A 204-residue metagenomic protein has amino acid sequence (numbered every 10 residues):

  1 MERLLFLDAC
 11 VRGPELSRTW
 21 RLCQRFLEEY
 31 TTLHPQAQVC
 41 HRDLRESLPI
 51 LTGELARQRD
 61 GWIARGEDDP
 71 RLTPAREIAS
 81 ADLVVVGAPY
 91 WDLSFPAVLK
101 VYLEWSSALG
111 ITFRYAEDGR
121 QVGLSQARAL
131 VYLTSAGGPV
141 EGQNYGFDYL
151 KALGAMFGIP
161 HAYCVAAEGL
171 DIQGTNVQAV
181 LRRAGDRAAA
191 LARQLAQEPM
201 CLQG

Functional and structural regions predicted by a protein language model:
M1-A88, L93-E104, A108, A189-G204: N-terminal beta1-alpha1-beta2 submodule of the flavodoxin-like/Rossmannoid cofactor-binding fold
F6, V86, L130-Y132, C164: Structural beta-sheet core signal
C10-V11, Y90, A136-G138, E168: Residue-level signal for short, function-critical loop segments
G13, L48, P139, D171-Q173: Flexible, glycine-rich phosphate/dinucleotide-binding loops and adjacent beta-alpha linkers at cofactor/substrate
E15-R18, G142-N144, T175-A179: Short, solvent-exposed loop/turn segments at secondary-structure boundaries
L22-F26, G146, A184: Hydrophobic alpha-helical membrane-association signature
A116-I159: Short, glycine-/small-residue-rich phosphate/pyrophosphate-handling segment
F147-G204: Glycine-rich phosphate/pyrophosphate-binding loop and the adjoining helix
